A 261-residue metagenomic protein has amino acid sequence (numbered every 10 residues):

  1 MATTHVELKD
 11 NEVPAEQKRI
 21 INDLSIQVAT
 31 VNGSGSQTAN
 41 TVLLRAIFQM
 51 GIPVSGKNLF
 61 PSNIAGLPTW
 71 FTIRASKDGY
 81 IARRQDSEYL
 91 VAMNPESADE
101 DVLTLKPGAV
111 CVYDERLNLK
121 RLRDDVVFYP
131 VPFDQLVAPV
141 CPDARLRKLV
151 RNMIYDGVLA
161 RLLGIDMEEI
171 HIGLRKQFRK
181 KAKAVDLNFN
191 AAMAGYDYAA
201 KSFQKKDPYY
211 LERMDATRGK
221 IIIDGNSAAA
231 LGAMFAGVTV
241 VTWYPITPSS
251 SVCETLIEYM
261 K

Functional and structural regions predicted by a protein language model:
A2-A236, V240-T242: Active-site cofactor/cluster-binding pocket
N40, T239, C253-K261: Glycine-rich phosphate/ribose-binding loops and adjacent secondary-structure elements that form binding surfaces
N58, P245, L256: Active-site proximal loops enriched in glycine and acidic residues that flank catalytic Cys/His/Asp and coordinate
N63-I64, S249-S250, I257: Short secondary-structure capping/turn micro-motifs that flank functional sites
L117, I246-S249: Short glycine-enriched loops at secondary-structure junctions
